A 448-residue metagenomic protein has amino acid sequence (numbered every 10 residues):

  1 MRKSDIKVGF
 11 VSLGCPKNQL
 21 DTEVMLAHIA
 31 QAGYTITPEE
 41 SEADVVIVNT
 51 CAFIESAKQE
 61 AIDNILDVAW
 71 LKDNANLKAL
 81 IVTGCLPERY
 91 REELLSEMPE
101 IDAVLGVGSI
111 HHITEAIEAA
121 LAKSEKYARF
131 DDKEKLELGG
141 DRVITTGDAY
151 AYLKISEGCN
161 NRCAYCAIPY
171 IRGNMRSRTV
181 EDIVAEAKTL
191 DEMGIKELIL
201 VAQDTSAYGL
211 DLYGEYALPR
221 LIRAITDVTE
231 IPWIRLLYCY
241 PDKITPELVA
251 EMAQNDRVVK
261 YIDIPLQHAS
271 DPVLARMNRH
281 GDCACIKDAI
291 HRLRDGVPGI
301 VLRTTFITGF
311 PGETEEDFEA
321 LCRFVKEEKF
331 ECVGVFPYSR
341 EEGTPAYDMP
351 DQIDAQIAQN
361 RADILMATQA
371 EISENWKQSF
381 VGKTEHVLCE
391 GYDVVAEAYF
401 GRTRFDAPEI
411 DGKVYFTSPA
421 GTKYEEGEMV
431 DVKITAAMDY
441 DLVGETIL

Functional and structural regions predicted by a protein language model:
M1-Y208, E247, I262, C283-D295 (+3 more regions): Proteins enriched for Cys/Gly/acidic motifs involved in redox and nucleic-acid/cofactor modification
V11, V201-Q203, L237-C239, P265-Q267 (+6 more regions): Generic beta-strand/beta-sheet core signal
A52-F53, R172, L212-E215, A275-G281 (+1 more regions): Short glycine-enriched, charge-decorated loop/helix-capping segments at active-site entrances that position
A79-V82, R89, E192-E316, K326: Conserved SAM/AdoMet-binding glycine-rich loop
D102, K196, P232, E331 (+1 more regions): Short acidic/polar active-site loop segments enriched in Thr and Asp
V143-I144, A250-Q254, L266, K377-S379 (+2 more regions): Replace "in large, NTP-powered and nucleic-acid-processing enzymes" with "in large, NTP-powered factors and other
C163, I183, L200, L236 (+7 more regions): Conserved, mostly hydrophobic/aromatic
D348-L448: Terminal RNA-binding accessory module
